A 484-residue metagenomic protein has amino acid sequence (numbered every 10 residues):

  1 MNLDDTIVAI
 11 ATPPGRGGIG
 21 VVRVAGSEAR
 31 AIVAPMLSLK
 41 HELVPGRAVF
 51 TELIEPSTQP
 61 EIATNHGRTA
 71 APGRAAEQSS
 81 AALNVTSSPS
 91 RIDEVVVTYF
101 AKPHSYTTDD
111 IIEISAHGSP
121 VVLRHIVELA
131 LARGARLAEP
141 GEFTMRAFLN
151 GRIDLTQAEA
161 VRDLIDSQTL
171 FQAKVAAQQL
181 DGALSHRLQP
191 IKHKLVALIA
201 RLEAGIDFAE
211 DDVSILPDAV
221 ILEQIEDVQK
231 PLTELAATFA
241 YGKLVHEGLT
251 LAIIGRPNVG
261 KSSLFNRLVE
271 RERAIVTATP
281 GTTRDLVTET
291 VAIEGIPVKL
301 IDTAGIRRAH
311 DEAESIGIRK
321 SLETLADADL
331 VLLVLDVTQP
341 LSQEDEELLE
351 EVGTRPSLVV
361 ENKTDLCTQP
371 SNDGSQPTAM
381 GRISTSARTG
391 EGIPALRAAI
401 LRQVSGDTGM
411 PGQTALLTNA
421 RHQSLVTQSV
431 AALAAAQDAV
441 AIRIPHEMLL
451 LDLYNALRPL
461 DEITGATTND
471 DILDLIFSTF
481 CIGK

Functional and structural regions predicted by a protein language model:
M1-G67, Q78, A82-K174, Q178 (+2 more regions): A glycine-rich (often HGG/GG-containing) alpha/beta subdomain
N2-I10, P14, L170-A292, A309-D311 (+1 more regions): C-terminal-of-GTPase-core extension/linker across diverse P-loop GTPases
E52-P56, S90-I92, V97-F100, T282-A309: Switch I (G2) and immediately adjacent beta-strands of P-loop GTPase domains
A116-G118, L268, T303, L335-T338: Glycine-rich, N-terminal phosphate-binding loop of Rossmann-like dinucleotide-binding domains
I296-V298, D329-L330, P356: Loop/turn-to-beta-strand initiation segments
L300, V334, V360: Generic enzyme active-site microenvironment
E314-V337: Inter-motif core of Ras-like GTPase G domains
